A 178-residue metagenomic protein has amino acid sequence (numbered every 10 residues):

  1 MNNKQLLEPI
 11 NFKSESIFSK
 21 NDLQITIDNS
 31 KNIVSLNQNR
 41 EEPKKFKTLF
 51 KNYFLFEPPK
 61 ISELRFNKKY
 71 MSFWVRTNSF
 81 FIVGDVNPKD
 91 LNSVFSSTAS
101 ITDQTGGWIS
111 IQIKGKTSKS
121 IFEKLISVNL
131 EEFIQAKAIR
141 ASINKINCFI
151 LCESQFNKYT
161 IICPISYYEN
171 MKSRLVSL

Functional and structural regions predicted by a protein language model:
M1-L178: Basic, glycine/lysine-rich polyanion-binding surfaces/domains
